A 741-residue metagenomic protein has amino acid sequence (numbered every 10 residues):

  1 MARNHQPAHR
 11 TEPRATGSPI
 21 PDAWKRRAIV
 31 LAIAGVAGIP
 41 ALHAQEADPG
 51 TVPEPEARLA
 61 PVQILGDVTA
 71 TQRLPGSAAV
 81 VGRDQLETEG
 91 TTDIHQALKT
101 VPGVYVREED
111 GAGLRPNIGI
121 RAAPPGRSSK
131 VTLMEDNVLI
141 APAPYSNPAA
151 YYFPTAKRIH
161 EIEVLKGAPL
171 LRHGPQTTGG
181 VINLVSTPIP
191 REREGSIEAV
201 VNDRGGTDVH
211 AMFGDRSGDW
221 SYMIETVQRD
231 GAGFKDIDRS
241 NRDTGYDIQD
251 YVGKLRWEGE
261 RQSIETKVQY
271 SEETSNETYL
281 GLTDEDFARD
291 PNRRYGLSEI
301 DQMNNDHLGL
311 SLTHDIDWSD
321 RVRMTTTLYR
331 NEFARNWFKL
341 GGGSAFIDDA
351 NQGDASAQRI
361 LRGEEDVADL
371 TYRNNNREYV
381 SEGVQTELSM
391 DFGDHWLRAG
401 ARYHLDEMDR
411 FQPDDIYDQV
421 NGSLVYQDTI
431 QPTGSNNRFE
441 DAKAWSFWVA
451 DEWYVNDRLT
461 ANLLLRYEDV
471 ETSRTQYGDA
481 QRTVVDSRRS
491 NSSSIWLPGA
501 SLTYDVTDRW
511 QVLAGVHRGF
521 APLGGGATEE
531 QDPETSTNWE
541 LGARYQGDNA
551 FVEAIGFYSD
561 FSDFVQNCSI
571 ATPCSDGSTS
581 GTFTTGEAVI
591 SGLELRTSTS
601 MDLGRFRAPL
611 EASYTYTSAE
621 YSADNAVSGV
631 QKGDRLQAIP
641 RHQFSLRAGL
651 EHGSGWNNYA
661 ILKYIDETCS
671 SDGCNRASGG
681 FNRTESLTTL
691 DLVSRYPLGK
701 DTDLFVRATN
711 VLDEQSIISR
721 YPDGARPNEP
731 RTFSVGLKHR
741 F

Functional and structural regions predicted by a protein language model:
Q45-E87, H95, D317: Short, acidic, small-residue-rich periplasmic hinge/interaction motif at the N-terminus of Gram-negative outer-membrane
H95-V138, P142: Extracytoplasmic beta-strand/coil segments of soluble accessory domains associated with Gram-negative outer-membrane
V138-K166: Short acidic/polar hinge/loop motifs at secondary-structure boundaries that mediate gating or recognition
E194, V201-D230, R239-T278, Q302-W318 (+2 more regions): Transmembrane beta-barrel wall of Gram-negative outer-membrane proteins
E258, S263-T266, N305-Y477, T503-D505 (+3 more regions): Face-selective signature of the C-terminal outer-membrane beta-barrel domain
T313-D317, R321-G341, D505, Q511-G515 (+2 more regions): Membrane-embedded beta-barrel scaffold of Gram-negative outer-membrane proteins
Y379, D394-R398, R402-D406, S435-D560 (+3 more regions): Structural signature of Gram-negative outer-membrane beta-barrels, strongest in the C-terminal barrel of TonB-dependent
A461, D469, Y558, G581-G673 (+3 more regions): Gram-negative outer-membrane beta-barrel transporters
